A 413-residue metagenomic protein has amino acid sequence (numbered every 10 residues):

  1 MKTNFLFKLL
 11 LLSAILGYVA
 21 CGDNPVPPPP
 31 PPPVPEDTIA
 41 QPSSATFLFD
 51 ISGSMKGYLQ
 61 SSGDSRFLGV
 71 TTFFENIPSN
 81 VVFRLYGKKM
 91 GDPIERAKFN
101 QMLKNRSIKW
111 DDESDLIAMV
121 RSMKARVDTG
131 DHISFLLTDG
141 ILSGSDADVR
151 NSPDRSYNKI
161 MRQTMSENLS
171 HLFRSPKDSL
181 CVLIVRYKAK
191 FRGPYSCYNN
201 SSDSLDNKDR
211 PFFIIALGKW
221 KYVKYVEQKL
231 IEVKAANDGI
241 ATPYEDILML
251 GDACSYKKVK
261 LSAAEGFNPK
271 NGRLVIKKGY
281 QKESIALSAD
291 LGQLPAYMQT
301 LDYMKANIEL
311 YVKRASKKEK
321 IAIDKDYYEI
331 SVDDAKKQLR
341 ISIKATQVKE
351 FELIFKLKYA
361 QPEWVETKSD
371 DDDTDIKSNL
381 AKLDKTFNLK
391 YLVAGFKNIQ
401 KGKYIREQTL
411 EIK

Functional and structural regions predicted by a protein language model:
M1-V19: Sec-dependent bacterial lipoprotein signal peptides
C21-T46, S52-L59, Y404-K413: Acidic, polar low-complexity linker/tail segments
P25-P28, M55-Q60, G91-A97, L142-S152 (+2 more regions): Extracytoplasmic/secreted cell-surface and envelope-processing proteins
P42-S43, G53-V82, V149-R174: …and closely analogous acidic/polar surface helices at protein-protein or active-site interfaces in A-domain-like
K89-S134, L142-S143: Von Willebrand factor
I141-K208: VWA/integrin I-like adhesion module and closely mimicked acidic/polar interface patches used
S179-I321: Acidic, serine/threonine- and glycine-rich low-complexity intrinsically disordered segments that serve as flexible
K257-K413: Extended non-globular C-terminal regions
